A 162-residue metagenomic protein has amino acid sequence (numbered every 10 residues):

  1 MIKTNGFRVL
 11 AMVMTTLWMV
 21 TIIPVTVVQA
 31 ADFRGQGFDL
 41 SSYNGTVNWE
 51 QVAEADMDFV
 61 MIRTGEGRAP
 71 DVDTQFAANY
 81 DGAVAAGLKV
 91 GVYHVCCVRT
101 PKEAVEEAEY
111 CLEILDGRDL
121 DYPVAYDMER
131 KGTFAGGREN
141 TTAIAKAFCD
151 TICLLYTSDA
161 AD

Functional and structural regions predicted by a protein language model:
I2-V13: Bacterial N-terminal signal peptides that target proteins for export
M14-I23: Hydrophobic core
I22-A31: Sec-dependent signal peptide cleavage junction
D32-V47, Q51, I62-A147: Substrate-binding cleft of extracellular glycoside hydrolase catalytic domains
D56-D58: Glycine-enriched alpha-helix->loop->beta-strand junction motifs that scaffold or abut catalytic
F148-I152: Active-site neighborhood of glycoside hydrolase catalytic domains
Y156-D162: Conserved small/polar residues in nucleotide/adenosyl-binding loops
